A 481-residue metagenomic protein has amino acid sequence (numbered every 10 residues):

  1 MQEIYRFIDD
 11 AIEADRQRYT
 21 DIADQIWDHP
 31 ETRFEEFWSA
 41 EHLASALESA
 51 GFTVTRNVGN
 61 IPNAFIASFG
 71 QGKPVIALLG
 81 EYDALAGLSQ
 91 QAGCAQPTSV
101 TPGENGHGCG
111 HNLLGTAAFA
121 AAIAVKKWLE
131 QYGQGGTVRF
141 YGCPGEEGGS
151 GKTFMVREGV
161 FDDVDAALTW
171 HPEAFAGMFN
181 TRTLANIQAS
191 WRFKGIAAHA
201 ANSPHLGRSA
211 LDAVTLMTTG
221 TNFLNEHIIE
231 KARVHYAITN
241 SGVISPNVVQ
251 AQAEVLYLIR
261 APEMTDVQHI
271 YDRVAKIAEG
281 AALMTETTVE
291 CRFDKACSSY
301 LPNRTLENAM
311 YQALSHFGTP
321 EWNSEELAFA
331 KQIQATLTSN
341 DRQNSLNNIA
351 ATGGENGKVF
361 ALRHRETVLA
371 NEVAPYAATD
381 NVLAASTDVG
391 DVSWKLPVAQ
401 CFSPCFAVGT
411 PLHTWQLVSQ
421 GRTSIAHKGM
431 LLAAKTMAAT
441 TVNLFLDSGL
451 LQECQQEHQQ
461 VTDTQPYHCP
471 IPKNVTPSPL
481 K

Functional and structural regions predicted by a protein language model:
Q2-E3, D21-Q25, P97-E104, F193-A201 (+3 more regions): A short small-residue
Q2-H107, N112, T116-T137: Acidic/His- and Gly-rich active-site-bordering loop/insert found across diverse amide/peptide-bond hydrolases
I4, D15-I22, E35, S39-A46 (+20 more regions): General structural feature for long, well-ordered alpha-helical segments within catalytic domains of soluble enzymes
I26, A67, L78, H111 (+8 more regions): Divalent metal-coordination and catalytic microenvironments
E31-T32, Y141-G145, D294-S299: Conserved short loop/turn motifs at secondary-structure junctions
N63-A64, L85-G87, C94-G106, N112-L113 (+3 more regions): Histidine/acidic-residue-rich, glycine-tolerant segments that coordinate divalent metal ions
A77-L79, L88, K194, C401-P404: Non-cysteine beta-strand/loop elements that form the S-adenosyl-L-methionine
T215-K481: Metal-dependent amide/peptide-bond hydrolase catalytic core, centered on the "pita-bread" metallohydrolase fold
